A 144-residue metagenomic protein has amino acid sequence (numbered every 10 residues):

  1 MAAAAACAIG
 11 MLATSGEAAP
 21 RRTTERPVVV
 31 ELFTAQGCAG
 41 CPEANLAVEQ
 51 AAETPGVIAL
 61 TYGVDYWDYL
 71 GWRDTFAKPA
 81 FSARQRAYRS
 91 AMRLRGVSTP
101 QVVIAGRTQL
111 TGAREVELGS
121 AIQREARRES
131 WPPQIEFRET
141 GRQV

Functional and structural regions predicted by a protein language model:
A2-M11: Bacterial N-terminal signal peptides
G10, E17-S98: Active-site-proximal cofactor/substrate-binding loop regions of enzyme domains
A80, S90-S130: Non-catalytic, surface beta->alpha helical segment in thiol-disulfide oxidoreductase systems
Q134-E139: Short amphipathic beta-strand and strand-loop transition segments with alternating hydrophobic
R142-V144: Short, well-ordered beta-strand segments enriched in hydrophobic/aromatic residues
